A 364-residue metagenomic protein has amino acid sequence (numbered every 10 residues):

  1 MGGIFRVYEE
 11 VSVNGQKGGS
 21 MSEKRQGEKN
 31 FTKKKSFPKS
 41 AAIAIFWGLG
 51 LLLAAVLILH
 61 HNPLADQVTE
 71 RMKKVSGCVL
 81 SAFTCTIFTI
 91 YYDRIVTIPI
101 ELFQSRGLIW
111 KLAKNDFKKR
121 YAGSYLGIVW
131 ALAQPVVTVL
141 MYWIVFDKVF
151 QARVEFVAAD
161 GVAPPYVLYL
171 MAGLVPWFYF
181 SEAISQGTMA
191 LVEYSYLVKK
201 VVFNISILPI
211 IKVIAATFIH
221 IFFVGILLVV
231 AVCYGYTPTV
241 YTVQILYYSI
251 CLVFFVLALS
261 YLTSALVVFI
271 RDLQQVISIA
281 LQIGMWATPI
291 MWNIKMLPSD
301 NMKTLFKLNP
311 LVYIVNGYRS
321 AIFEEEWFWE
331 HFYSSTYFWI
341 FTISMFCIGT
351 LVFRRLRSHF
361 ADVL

Functional and structural regions predicted by a protein language model:
F5-V11, G19-L364: Hydrophobic transmembrane alpha-helices and immediately adjacent juxtamembrane helices of multi-pass inner-membrane
